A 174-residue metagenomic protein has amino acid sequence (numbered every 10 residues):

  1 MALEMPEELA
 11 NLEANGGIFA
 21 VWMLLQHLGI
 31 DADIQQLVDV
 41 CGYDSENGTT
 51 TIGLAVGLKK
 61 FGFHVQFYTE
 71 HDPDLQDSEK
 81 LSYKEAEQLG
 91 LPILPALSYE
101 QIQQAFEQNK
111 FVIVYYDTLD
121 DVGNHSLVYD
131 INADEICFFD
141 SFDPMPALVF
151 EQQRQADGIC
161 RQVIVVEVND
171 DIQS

Functional and structural regions predicted by a protein language model:
M1-I93: Cysteine-nucleophile protease catalytic domains, especially the papain-like/related folds used in DUB/UBL proteases
L37, L54, I102, F150-Q153: Hydrophobic/aromatic residues in well-formed alpha-helices
C41-D44, N109, D157: Alpha-helix boundary/capping residues
K60-G62, N109, R161: Sequence-level motif detector for i,i+2 pairs with an aromatic at +2
V65-F67, V114, F138, I164: Generic structural hydrophobic/aromatic packing signal, biased to beta-strands
E70-H71, Y116-D117, S141: Active-site-proximal beta-strand/loop segments in catalytic clefts of secreted hydrolases
D77-C137: Active-site-adjacent substructure of cysteine-protease-like catalytic cores
E107, L127-S174: Noncatalytic regulatory segments and standalone regulatory/sensor domains
